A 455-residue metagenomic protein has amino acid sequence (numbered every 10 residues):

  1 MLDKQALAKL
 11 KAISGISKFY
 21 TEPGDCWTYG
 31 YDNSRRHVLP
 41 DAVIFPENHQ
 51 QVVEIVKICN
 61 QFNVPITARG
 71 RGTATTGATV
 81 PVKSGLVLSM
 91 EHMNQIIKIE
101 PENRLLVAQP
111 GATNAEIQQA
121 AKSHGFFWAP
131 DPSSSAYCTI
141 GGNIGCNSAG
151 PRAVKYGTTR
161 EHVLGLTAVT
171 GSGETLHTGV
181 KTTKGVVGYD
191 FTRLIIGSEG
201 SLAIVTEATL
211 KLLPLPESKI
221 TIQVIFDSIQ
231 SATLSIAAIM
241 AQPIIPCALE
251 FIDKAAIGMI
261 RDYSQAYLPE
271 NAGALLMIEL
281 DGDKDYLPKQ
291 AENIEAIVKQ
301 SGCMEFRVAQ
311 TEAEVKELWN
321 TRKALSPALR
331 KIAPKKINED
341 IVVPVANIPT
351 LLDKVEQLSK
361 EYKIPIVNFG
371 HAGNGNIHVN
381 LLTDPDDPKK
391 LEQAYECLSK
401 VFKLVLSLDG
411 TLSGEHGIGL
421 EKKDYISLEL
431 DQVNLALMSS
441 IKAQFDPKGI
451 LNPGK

Functional and structural regions predicted by a protein language model:
M1-D32, Q61-V64, I297-V315, S407-L412 (+1 more regions): N-terminal accessory segments
M1-K57, T73-R104, S133, A256-Q265 (+2 more regions): N-terminal flexible segment immediately upstream of the FAD-binding catalytic core in FAD-dependent oxidoreductases
Y20-Y29, L213-P214, V224-C397, L404 (+1 more regions): C-terminal substrate-recognition/cap domain of FAD-linked oxidoreductases
Q95-I99, L105-E250, L451: FAD-binding subdomain of flavoenzyme oxidoreductases
P101-R104, D386, L420-S427: Short beta-alpha connecting loops at secondary-structure transitions that line or flank enzyme active sites
E174, K423-K455: Activity-critical C-terminal alpha-helical subdomain
